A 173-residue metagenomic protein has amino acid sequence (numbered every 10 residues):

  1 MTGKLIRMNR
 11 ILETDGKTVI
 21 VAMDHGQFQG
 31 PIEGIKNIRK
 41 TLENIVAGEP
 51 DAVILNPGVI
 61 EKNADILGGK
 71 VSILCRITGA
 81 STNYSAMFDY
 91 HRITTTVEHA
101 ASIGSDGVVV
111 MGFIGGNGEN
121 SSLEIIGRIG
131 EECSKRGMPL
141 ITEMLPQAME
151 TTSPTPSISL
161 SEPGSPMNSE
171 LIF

Functional and structural regions predicted by a protein language model:
M1-E13: N-terminal basic/disordered segments at the start of proteins
E13-T14, T18-T82, M87-F173: Alpha/beta enzyme core
